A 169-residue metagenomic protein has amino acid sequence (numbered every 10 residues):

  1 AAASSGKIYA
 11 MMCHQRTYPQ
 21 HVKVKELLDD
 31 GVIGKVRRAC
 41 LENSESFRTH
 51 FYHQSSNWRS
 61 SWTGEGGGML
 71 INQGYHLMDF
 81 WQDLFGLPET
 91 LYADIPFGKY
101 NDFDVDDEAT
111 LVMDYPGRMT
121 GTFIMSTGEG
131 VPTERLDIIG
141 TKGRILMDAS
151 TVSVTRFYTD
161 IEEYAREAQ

Functional and structural regions predicted by a protein language model:
A1, A168-Q169: C-terminal helical cap and adjacent loop that interface with cofactors, partners, or active-site loops
A1-K7: Rossmann-fold NAD(P)-binding glycine/threonine-rich loop
K7, Q15-D102: Predominantly a Rossmann-like dinucleotide-binding segment in NAD(P)-dependent oxidoreductases
V32-C40, N57-G67, V112-I124, G128 (+2 more regions): Short, Lys/Arg-enriched charge-dense amphipathic segments
S56, T141-R144, E167-A168: Juxtamembrane/interface motifs at transmembrane-helix termini
N72, H76-T155, T159: Contiguous beta-strand/loop segments that form the cofactor/metal-binding neighborhood of enzyme cores
